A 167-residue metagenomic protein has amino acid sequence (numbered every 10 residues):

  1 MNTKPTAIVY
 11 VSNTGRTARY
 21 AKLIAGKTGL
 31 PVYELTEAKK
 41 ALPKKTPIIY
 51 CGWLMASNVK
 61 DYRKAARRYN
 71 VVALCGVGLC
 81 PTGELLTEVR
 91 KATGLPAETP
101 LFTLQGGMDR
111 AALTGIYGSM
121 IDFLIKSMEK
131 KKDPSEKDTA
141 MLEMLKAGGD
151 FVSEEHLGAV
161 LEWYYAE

Functional and structural regions predicted by a protein language model:
M1-R68, G158, E162-E167: N-terminal beta1-alpha1-beta2 submodule of the flavodoxin-like/Rossmannoid cofactor-binding fold
L54-E167: FMN-binding flavodoxin-like domain, especially the glycine-rich phosphate-binding loop
